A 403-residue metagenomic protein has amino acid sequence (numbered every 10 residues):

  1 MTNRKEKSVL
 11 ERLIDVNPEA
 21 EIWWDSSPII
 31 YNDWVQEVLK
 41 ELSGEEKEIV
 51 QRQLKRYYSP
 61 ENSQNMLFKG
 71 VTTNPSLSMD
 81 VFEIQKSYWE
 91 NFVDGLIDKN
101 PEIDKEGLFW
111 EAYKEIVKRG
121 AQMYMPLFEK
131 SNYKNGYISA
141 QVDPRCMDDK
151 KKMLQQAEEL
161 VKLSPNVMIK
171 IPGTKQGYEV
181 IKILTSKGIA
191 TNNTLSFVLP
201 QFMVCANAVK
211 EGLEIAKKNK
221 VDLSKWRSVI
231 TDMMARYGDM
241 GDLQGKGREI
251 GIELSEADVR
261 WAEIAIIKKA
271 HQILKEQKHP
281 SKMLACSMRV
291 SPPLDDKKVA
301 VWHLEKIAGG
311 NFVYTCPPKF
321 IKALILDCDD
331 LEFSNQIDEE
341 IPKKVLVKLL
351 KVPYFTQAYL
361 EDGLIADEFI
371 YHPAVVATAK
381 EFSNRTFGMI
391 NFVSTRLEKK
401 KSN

Functional and structural regions predicted by a protein language model:
M1-Q53: N- or domain-start disorder-to-order transition segments that initiate the globular core
L10, Y113-M125, L154-E158, I181 (+6 more regions): Generic structural signal for well-ordered alpha-helices, preferentially at hydrophobic/aromatic core positions
A20-S26, E45-R52, K69-T73, G136-V142 (+5 more regions): Hydrophobic faces of well-ordered beta-strands that scaffold small-molecule active sites in alpha/beta enzyme cores
E37-E45, L54-S87: An N-terminal structural lobe/cap that precedes and organizes the functional/catalytic core across diverse proteins
N65-F68, P75-Q176, V180: Active-site beta->alpha loop and helix N-cap motifs at the rims of alpha/beta catalytic domains
M147-M153, I171-T185, V198-V209, I325-L326: Active-site-adjacent beta->alpha loops and helix N-cap segments on the catalytic face of soluble alpha/beta enzymes
A190-Q336: Catalytic alpha/beta core domains of metabolic enzymes, predominantly
D329-N403: C-terminal extensions of enzymes
